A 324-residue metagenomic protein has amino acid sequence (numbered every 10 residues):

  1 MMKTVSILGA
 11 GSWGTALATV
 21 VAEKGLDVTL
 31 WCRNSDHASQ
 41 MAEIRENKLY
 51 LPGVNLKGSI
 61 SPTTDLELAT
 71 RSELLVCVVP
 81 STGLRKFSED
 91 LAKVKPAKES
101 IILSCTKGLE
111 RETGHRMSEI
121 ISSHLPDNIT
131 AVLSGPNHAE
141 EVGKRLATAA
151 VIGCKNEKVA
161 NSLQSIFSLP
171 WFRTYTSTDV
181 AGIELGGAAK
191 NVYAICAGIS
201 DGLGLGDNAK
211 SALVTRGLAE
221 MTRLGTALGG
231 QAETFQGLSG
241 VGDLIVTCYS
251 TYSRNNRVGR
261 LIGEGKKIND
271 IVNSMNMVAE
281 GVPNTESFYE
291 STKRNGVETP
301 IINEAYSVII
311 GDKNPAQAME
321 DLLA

Functional and structural regions predicted by a protein language model:
M1-V54, S61-T64: NAD(P)+-binding Rossmann beta1-loop-alpha1 motif at the extreme N-terminus of oxidoreductases
G11, T15, S35, P62-T63 (+19 more regions): Electropositive phosphate-/nucleotide-binding environments in soluble metabolic enzymes
L56, P62-C77, S81-L146, L163: Rossmann-like NAD(P)(H) cofactor-binding subdomain of soluble oxidoreductases
G83, V94, I120, H124-N128 (+1 more regions): Internal alpha-helical scaffold of NAD(P)-dependent oxidoreductase catalytic cores
S104, I129-S134, T174-T178, Q236 (+1 more regions): General beta-strand structural signal in soluble alpha/beta enzymes
K190, A197-D201, T226-Q236, G240-A324: NAD(P)-dependent Rossmann-like dehydrogenase/reductase catalytic/cofactor-binding core
